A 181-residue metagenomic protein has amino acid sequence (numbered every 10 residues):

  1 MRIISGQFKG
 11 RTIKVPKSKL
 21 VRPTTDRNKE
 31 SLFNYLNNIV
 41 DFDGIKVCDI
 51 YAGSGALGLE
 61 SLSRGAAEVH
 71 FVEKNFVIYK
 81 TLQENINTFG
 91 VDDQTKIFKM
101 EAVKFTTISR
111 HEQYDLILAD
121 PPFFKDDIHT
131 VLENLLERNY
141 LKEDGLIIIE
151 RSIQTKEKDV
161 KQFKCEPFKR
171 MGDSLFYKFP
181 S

Functional and structural regions predicted by a protein language model:
M1-S181: Class I S-adenosyl-L-methionine-dependent methyltransferase catalytic core
